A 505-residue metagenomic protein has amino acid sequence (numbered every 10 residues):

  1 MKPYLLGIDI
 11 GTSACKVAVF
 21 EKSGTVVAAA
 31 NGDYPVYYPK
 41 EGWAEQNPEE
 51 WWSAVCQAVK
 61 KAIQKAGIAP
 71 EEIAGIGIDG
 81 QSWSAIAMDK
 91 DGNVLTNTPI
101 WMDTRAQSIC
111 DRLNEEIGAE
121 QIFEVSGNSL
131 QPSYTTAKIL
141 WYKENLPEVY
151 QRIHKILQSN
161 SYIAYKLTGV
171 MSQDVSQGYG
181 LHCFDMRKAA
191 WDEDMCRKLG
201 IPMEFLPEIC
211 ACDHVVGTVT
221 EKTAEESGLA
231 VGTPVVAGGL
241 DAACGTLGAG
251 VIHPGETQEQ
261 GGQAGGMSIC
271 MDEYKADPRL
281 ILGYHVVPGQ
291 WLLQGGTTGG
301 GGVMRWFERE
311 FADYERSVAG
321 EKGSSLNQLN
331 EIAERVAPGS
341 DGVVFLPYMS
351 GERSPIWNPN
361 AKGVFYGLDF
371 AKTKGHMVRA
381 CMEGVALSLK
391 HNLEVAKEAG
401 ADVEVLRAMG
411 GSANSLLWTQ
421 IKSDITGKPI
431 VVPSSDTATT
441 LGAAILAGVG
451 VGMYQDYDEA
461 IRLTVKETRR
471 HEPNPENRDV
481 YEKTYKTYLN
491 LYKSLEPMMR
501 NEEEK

Functional and structural regions predicted by a protein language model:
M1-T96, E124, A224-E225, L229-P234 (+3 more regions): N-terminal glycine/serine-rich phosphate-binding loop of ATP-dependent small-molecule kinases, especially carbohydrate
K2-G7, V19, P48, Q107 (+7 more regions): Active-site core segments that coordinate phosphate-bearing ligands/cofactors across diverse enzyme families
V27-A28, A74, H154, P207 (+2 more regions): A short, local hydrophobic-aromatic micro-motif
G32-Y34, A211, P473: Active-site donor-binding loop signature of nucleotide-sugar glycosyltransferases
Q64-W101, S129-T135, N160, A164-D185 (+2 more regions): Short beta-strand-loop/turn "lid" adjacent to the catalytic site in phosphate-handling enzymes
G67-P70, D79, M203, V251 (+1 more regions): Alpha-helix termination/capping residues and helix-transition junctions
